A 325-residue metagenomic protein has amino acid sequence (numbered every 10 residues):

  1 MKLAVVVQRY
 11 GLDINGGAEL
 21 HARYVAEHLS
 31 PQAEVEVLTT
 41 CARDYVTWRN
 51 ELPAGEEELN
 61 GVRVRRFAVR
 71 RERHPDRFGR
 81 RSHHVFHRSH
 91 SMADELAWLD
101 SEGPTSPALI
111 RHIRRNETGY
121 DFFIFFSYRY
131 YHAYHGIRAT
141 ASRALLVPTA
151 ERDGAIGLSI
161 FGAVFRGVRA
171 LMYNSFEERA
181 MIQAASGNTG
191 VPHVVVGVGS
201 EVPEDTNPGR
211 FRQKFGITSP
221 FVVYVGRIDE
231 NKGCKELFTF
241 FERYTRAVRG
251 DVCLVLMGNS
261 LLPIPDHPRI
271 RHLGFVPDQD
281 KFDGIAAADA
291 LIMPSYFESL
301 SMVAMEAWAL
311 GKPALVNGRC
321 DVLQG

Functional and structural regions predicted by a protein language model:
M1-A68, T118: N-terminal subdomain of nucleotide-sugar transferases
A4, F215-K232, F238-E242: Conserved donor-binding/catalytic core segment of Leloir-type glycosyltransferases
T40-E117: A conserved catalytic-core segment of Leloir-type glycosyltransferases
R143-G154, F161-N207, I217, Y224: Donor nucleotide-sugar binding/catalytic pocket of nucleotide-sugar-dependent glycosyltransferases
G258-F282, A290: Nucleotide-activated donor-binding/catalytic signature segment of Leloir-type glycosyltransferases, i.e., the conserved
P265, M305, R319-G325: Short acidic/histidine- and often glycine-rich active-site loop of Leloir-type glycosyltransferases that engages
Y296: Aromatic "clamp/platform" in nucleotide-sugar-dependent glycosyltransferases that forms part of the donor/acceptor
P313-N317: Short hydrophobic beta-strand element within catalytic cores of glycosyltransferases and related nucleotide-activated
